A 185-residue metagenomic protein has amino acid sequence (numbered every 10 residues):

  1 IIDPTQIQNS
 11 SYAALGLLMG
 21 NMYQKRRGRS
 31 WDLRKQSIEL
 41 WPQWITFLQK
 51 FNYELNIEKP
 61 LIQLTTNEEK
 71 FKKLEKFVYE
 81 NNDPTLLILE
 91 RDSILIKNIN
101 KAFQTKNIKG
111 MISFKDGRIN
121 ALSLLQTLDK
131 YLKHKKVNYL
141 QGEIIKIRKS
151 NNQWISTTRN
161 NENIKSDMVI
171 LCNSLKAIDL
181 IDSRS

Functional and structural regions predicted by a protein language model:
I1-A13: Glycine-rich FAD pyrophosphate-binding loop
I7, E162-S185: Central helical "cap/lid" subdomain
S11, S30, K73-L74, L180-D182: Short glycine-/acidic-enriched loop or helix-start segments at secondary-structure transitions that form or flank
A14-L17, F77-Y79, Q153-I155, D179 (+1 more regions): Short, glycine/charged-enriched secondary-structure capping and boundary segments
G16-I99: Dinucleotide-binding Rossmann-like beta1-alpha1 core, especially the glycine-rich loop that anchors the ADP
K25, N52-Q63, E90-K135: Helix-loop-beta segment of a Rossmann-like dinucleotide-binding subdomain
K70-F71, K146, K176-I178: Glycine-rich nucleotide phosphate-binding loop and flanking beta-alpha elements of Rossmann-like dinucleotide-binding
G110-R159, N163-M168, C172-N173: Helical element adjacent to the flavin cofactor pocket in flavoenzyme catalytic cores
